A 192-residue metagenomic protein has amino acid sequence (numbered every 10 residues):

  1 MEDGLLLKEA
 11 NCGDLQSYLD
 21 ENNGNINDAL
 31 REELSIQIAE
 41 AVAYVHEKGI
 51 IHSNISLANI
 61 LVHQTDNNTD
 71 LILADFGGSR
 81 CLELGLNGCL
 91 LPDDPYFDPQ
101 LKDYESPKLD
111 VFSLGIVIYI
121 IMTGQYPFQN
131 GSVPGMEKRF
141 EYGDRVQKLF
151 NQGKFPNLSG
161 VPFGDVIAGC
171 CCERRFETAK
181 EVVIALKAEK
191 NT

Functional and structural regions predicted by a protein language model:
M1, N59-V62, V133-K138, V183-A188: Short amphipathic alpha-helical segments embedded in low-complexity Lys/Glu-rich regions
M1-A29: Conserved structural core of kinase catalytic domains
E9-G13, I60-V62, N68, N191: Catalytic phosphate/metal-binding cores of nucleic-acid and nucleotide-processing enzymes, i.e., regions that mediate
I38-V45, I118: Conserved hydrophobic alpha-helix
H46-N68: Catalytic-loop of the protein kinase fold
I72, G77-G169, E173, E177: C-lobe/activation-segment region of protein kinase-like
C172-T192: Terminal C-lobe "cap" of eukaryotic-type protein kinase domains
